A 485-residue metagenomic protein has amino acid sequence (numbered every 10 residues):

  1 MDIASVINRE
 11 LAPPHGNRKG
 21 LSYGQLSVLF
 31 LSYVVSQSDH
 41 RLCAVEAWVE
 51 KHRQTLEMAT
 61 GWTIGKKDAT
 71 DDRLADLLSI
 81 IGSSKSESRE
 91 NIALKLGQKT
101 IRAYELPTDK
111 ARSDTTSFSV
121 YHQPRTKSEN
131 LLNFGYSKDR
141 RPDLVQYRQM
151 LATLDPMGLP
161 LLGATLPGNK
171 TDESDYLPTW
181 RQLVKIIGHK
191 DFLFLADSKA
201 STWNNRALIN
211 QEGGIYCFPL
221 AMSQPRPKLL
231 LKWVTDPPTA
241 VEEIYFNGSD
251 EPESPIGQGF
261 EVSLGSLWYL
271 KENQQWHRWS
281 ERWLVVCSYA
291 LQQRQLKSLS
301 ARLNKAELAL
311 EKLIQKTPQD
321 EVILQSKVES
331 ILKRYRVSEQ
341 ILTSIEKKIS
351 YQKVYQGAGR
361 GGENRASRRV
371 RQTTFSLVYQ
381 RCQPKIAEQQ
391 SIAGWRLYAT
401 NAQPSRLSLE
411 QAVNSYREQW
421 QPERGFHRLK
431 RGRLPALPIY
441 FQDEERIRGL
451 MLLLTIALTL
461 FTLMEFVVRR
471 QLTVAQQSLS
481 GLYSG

Functional and structural regions predicted by a protein language model:
N8-G485: Anion-binding and metal-coordination hotspots
